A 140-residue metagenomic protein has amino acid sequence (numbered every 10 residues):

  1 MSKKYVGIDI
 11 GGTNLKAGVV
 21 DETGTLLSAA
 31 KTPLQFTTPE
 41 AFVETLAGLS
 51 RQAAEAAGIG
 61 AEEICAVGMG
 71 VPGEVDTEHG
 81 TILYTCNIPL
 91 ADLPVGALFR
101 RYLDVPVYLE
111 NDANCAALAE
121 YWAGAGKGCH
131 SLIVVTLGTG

Functional and structural regions predicted by a protein language model:
S2-G48, T81-Y84: Short glycine-rich, Thr/Ser-proximal phosphate-binding strand/loop in the N-terminal lobe of ATP-dependent enzymes
K3, I8, L15, A66 (+2 more regions): Generic secretory/membrane-interface signal
D9, G68-P72, V134-G140: Short beta-strand segments
T13-N14, C115, T139-G140: Conserved A3 ("GATE") glycine/threonine-rich loop of ANL adenylate-forming enzymes
L34, E40, E44-A47, R51 (+3 more regions): Glycine-rich phosphate-binding loop and adjoining helix at the ATP-binding site of ATP-dependent phosphoryl-transfer
